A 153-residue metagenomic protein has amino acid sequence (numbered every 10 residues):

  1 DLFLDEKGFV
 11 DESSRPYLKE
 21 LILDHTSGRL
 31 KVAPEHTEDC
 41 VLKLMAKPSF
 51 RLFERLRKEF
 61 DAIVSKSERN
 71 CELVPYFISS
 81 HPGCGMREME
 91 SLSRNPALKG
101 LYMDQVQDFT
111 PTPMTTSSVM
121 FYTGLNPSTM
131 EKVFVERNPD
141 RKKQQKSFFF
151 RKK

Functional and structural regions predicted by a protein language model:
D1-V74, I78-P82: Conserved SAM/AdoMet-binding glycine-rich loop
K7-F9, L42-L44, R87-E88, S117-F121: Short acidic, glycine/serine/threonine-rich loops at helix termini
R15-S27, S93-P113, S118: Structural recognition of alpha->loop->beta junctions
L23-H25, S67-N70, L98-G100, R141-K142 (+1 more regions): A structural signal for short secondary-structure junctions
L52-L56, P96-K99, P127-M130: Short, surface-exposed linear patches
H81-L98: Catalytic cores of alpha/beta
R87, Y102-M103, D108-K153: C-terminal accessory regions of radical SAM enzymes
